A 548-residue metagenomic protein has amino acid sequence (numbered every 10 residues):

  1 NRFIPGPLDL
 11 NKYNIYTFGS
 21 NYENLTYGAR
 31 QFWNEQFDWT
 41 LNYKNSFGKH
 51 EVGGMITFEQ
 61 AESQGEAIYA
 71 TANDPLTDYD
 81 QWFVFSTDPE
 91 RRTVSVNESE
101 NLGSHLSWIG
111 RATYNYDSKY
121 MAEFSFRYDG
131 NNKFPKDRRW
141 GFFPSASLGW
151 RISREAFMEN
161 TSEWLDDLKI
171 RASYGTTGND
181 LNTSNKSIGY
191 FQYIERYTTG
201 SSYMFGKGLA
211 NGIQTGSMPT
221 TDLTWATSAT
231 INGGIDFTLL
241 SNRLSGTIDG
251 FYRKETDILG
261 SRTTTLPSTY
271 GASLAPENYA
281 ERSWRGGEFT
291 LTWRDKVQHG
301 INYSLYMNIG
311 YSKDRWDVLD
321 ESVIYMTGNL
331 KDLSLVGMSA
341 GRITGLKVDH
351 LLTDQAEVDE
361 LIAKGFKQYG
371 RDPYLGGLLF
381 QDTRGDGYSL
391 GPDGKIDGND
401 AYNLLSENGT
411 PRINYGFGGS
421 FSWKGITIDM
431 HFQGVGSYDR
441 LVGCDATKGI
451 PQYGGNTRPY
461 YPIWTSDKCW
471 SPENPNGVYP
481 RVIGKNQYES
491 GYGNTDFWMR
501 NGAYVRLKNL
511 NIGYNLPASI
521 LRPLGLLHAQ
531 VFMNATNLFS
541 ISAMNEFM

Functional and structural regions predicted by a protein language model:
N1, Y13-I15, G19-G341, S490 (+1 more regions): Extracellular/periplasmic, surface-exposed regions of secreted and cell-surface proteins
D9-L10: Secondary-structure boundary/capping micro-motif
N42, E51-V52, L181-S202, S322-M326 (+9 more regions): Membrane-proximal, glycine/serine-rich, low-complexity loop/turn segments characteristic of large bacterial
I68-Y69, Q192, R294-E407, Y460-P462 (+1 more regions): Conserved small-residue
S145-S147, Y306, G418-S420, D429-H431: Predominantly transmembrane beta-strands of Gram-negative outer membrane beta-barrel pores used for transport
E163, E255-D257, K313-R315, K395 (+3 more regions): C-terminal beta-signal and adjacent terminal beta-strands/loops of Gram-negative outer-membrane beta-barrel proteins
S217, A401-L405, R412-F417: Glycine-rich, charged/polar anion/phosphate-binding loops that engage phosphate groups from diverse ligands
P411-G425, K508-G513: Conserved SET/PR-domain catalytic core that frames the SAM/AdoMet-binding pocket
